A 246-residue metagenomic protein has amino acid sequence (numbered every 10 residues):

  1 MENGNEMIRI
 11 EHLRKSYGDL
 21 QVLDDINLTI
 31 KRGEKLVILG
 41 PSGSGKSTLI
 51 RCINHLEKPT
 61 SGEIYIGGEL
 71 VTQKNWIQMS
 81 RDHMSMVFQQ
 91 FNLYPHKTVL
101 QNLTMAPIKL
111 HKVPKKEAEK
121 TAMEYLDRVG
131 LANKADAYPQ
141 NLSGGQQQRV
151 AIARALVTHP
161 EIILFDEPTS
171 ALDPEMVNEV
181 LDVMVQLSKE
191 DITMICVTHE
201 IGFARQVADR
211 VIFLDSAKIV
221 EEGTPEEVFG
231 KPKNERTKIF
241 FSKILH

Functional and structural regions predicted by a protein language model:
M1-N3: Short, low-complexity, intrinsically disordered N-terminal peptides in bacterial proteins
N5-P225: ABC family nucleotide-binding domain
S216, E222, E226-H246: C-terminal boundary and immediately downstream tail of ABC-type ATPase nucleotide-binding domains
